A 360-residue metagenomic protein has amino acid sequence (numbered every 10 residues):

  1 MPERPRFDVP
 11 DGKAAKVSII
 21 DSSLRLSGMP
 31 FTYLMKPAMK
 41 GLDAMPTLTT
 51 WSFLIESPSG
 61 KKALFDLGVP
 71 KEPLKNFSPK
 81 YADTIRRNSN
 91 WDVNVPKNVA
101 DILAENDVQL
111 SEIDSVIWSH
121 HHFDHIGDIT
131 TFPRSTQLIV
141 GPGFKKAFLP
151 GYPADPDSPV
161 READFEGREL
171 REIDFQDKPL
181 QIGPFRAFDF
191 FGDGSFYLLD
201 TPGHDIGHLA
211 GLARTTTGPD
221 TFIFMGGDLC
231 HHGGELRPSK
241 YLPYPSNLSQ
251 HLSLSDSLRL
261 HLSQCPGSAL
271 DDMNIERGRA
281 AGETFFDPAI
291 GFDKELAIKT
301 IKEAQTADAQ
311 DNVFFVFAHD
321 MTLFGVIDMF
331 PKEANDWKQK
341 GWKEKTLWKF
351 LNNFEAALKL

Functional and structural regions predicted by a protein language model:
M1-N90, E303: Zn-dependent metallo-beta-lactamase
V17-L24, F31-Y33, A38-M45, W51-S57 (+2 more regions): Core dinuclear metal-dependent hydrolase active-site scaffold
S23, L67-V69, H121, F144 (+3 more regions): Active-site metal-binding loops of divalent metal-dependent hydrolases
A63, E72-K75, D124-G127, A147-L149 (+2 more regions): Short catalytic/ligand-binding loop motif for oxyanion handling, primarily in non-cytosolic enzymes, centered on
P73-I139: Active-site metal-binding motif and surrounding structural segment of the metallo-beta-lactamase
R86-D101, P219-L360: Cap/insert and terminal regions of metallo-dependent hydrolase folds
W91-V108, E112, T131, G141-D200 (+2 more regions): Metallo-beta-lactamase
V116-I126, D200-G207, V316-M321: Histidine-centered catalytic micro-motifs
